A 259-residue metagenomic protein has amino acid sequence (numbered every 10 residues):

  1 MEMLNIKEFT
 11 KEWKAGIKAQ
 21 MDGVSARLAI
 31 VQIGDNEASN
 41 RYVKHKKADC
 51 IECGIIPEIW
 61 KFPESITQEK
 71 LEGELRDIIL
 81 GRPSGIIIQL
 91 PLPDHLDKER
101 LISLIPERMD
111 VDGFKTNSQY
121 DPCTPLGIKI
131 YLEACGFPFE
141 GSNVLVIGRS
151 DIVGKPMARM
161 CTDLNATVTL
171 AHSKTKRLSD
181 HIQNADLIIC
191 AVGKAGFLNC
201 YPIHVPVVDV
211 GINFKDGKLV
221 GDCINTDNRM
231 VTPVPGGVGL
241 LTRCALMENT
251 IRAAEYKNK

Functional and structural regions predicted by a protein language model:
M1-S25: Positively charged, low-complexity intrinsically disordered leader regions
S25-D35: Short beta-strand segments enriched in small/hydrophobic residues
Q32, I87-P91, I147: Short beta-strand segments
A38-K47, P122-V210, K215-R229: Glycine-rich phosphate/diphosphate-binding loop of Rossmann-like nucleotide-binding domains
C50-E64, V168-A171: Short beta-strand elements in bilobed, periplasmic/extracellular small-molecule ligand-binding domains
K70-G81: Short, well-structured alpha-helical segments in soluble
G85-F139, G196-L198: Anion-binding alpha/beta catalytic cores of soluble intermediary-metabolism enzymes, centered on
K98-D112, V208-K257: Rossmann-fold NAD(P)-binding glycine/threonine-rich loop
